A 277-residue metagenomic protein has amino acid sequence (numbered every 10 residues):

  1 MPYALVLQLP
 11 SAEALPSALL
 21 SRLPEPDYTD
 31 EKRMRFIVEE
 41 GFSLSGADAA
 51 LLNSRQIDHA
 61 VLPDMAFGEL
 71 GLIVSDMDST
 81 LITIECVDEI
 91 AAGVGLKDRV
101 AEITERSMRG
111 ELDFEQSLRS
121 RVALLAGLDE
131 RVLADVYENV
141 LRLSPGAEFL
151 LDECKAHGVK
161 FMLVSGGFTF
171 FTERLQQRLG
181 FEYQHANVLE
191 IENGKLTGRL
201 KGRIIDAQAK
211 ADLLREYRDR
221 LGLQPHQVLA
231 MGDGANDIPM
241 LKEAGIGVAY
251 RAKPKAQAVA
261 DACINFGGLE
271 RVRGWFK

Functional and structural regions predicted by a protein language model:
M1-S75: Non-catalytic pre-domain segments flanking phosphatase-related domains
A12-L19, D129, K253, G268: Alpha-helix initiation/capping motif
P24-V38, V61-G68, M77-L189, Q208 (+1 more regions): Alpha-helical substrate-recognition element adjacent to the catalytic core
G71-I73, E105, V228: Residue-level marker of motif borders
V74-T80, D233-G234: A short acidic Gly-Thr/Ser loop motif
V132-K277: C-terminal cap/substrate-recognition subdomain and adjoining C-terminal extension of metal-dependent phosphatase-like
